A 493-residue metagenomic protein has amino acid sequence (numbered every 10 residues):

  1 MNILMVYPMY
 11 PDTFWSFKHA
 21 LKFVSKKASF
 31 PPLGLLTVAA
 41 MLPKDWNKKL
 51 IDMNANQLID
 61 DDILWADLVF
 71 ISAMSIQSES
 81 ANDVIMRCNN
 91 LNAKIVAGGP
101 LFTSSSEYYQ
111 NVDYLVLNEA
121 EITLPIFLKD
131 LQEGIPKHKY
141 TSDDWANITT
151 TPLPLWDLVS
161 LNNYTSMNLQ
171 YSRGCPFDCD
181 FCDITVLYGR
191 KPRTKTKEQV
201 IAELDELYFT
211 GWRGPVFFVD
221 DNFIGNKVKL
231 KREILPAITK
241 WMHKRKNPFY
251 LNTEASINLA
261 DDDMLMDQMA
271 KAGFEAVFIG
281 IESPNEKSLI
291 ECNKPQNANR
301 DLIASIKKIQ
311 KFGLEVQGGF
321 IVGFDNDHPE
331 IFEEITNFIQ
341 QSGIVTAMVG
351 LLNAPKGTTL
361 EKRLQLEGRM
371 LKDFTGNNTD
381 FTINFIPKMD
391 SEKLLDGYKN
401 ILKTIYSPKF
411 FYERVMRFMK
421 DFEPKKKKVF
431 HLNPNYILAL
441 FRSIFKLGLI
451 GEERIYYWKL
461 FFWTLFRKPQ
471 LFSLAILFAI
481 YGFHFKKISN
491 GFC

Functional and structural regions predicted by a protein language model:
M1-W212: Acidic, low-complexity intrinsically disordered segments
N2-M5, D12, N47-L50, D62 (+2 more regions): Radical SAM enzyme core and accessory elements
M5, I71, F218-D220, I279 (+1 more regions): Conserved beta-strand positions
M5, L50, A97, F218 (+2 more regions): Structural beta-sheet core signal
Y10-S16, S104-E107, N226-V228, K287-C292 (+3 more regions): Flexible glycine/acidic-rich beta-alpha junction loops that bind and position SAM and/or redox cofactors in anaerobic
N47, K94, E275, E315 (+1 more regions): Residue-level detector of anion-binding/catalytic polar loops
E107-I126, Q268-A276, T336-V349: Structural recognition of alpha->loop->beta junctions
P152-Q317, F324-N337, Q365: Radical SAM [4Fe-4S] cluster-binding motif and immediate context
